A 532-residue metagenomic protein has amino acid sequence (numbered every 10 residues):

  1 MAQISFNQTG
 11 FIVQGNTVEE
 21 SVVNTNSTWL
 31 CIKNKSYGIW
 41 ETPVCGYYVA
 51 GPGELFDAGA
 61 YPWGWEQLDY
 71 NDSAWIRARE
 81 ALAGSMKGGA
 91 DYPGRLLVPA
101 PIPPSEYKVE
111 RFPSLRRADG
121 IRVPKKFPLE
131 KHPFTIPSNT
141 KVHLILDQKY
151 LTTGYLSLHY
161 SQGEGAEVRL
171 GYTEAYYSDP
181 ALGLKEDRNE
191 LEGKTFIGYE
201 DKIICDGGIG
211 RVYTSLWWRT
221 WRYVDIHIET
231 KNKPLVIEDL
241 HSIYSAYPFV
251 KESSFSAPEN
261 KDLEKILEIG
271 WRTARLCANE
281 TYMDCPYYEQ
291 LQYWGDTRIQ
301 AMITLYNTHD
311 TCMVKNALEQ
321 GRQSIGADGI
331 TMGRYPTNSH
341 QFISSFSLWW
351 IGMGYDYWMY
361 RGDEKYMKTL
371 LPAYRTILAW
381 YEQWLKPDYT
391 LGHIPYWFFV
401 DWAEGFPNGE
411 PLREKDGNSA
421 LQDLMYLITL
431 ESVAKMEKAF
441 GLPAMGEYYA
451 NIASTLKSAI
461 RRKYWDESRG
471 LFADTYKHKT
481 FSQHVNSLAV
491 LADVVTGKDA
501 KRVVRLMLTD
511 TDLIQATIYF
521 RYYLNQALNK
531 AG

Functional and structural regions predicted by a protein language model:
M1-D284, D296, C312-M313, A317 (+2 more regions): Extracellular/oxidizing-compartment recognition motifs
E289: Phosphate-binding glycine-rich loops and their immediate beta-loop-alpha structural context
Q292-T308, C312-G532: Active-site core of glycosidic bond-cleaving carbohydrate-active enzymes
